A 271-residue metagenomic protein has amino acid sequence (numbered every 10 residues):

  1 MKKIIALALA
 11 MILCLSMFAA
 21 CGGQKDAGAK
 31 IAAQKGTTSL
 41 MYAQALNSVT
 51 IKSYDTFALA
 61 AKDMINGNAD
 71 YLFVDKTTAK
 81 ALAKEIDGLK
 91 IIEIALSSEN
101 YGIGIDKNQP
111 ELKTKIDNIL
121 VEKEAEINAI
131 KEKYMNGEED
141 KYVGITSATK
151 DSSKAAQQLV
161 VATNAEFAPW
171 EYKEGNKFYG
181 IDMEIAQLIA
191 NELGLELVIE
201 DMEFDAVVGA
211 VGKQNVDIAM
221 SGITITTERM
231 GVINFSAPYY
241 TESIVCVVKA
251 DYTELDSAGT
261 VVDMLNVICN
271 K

Functional and structural regions predicted by a protein language model:
M1-K30, S39-A43, L59, Y71 (+7 more regions): Gram-positive cell-envelope targeting signals
K2-K3, L9-G28, A125-Q187, N191-E196: N-terminal hydrophobic or amphipathic helices and topogenic motifs
Q24-G36, V160-T163, T260-K271: Short loop->beta-strand "edge-of-pocket" segments that line small-molecule binding or catalytic clefts across diverse
K25-D26, K76-S98, I105-K107, Q187 (+2 more regions): Acidic, polar ligand-binding/catalytic clefts
A33-Q34, L46-N66, Y71, D75 (+2 more regions): Extracytoplasmic small-molecule ligand-binding "clamshell" domains of the periplasmic binding protein/Venus flytrap
S39-Y42, L112-T114, A168-K173, E228-R229 (+1 more regions): Short, solvent-exposed loop/turn elements at domain surfaces
Y42-S48, I91-A95, D117-Q157, T260-D263 (+1 more regions): Ligand-binding clefts/hinges and TM-proximal coupling segments of bilobed small-molecule sensing domains
N66-E139: Extended, hydrophobic interaction surfaces within ordered domains
